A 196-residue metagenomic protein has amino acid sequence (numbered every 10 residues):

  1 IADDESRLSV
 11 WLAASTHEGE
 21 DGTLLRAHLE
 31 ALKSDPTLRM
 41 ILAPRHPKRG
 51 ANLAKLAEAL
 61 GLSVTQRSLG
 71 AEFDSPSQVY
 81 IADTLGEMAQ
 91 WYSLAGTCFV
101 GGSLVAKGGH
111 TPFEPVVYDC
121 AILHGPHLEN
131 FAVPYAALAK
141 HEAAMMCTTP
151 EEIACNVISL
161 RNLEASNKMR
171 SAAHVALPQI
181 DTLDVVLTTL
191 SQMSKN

Functional and structural regions predicted by a protein language model:
I1-N196: Nucleotide-activated sugar donor-binding and catalytic core shared by glycosyltransferases and related lipid-linked
